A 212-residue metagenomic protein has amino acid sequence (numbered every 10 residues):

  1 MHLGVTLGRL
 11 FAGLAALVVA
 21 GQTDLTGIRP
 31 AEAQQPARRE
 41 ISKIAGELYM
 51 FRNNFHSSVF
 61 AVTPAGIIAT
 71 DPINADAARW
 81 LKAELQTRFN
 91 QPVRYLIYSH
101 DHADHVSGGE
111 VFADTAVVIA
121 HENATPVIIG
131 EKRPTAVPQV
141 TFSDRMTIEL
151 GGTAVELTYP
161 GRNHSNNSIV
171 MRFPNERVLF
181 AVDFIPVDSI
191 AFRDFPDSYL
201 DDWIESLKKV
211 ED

Functional and structural regions predicted by a protein language model:
M1-L14, G21-G27: Bacterial N-terminal signal peptides that target proteins for export
L25-R38: N-terminal pre-domain segments of enzymes
R39-E84, I169-F173, R177-D183: Conserved beta-strand hairpin/beta-sheet module of binuclear metal-dependent hydrolase folds, prominently
I41, P64-I68, D76-I119: Active-site metal-binding motif and surrounding structural segment of the metallo-beta-lactamase
E47, A61, D71, L85 (+8 more regions): Divalent metal-coordination and catalytic microenvironments
S58, A78-K82, G109, L200 (+1 more regions): Extracytoplasmic/secreted envelope proteins and their assembly/folding machinery, especially bacterial periplasmic
G66-I68, N74-D76, T147, A154 (+1 more regions): Metallo-beta-lactamase
N90, A103-Y159, N167-I169, L179-A181: Divalent-metal coordination cores built from histidine and acidic residues
